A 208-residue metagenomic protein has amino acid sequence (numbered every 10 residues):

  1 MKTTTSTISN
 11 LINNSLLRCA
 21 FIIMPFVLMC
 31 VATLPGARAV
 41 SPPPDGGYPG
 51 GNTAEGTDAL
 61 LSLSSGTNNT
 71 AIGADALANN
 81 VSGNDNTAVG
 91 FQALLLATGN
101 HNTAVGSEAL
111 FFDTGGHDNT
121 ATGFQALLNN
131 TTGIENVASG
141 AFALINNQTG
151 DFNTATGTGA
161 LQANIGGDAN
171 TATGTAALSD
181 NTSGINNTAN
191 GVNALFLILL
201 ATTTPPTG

Functional and structural regions predicted by a protein language model:
M1-G208: Glycine- and small/polar-enriched repetitive beta-structure motifs of secreted/surface proteins
